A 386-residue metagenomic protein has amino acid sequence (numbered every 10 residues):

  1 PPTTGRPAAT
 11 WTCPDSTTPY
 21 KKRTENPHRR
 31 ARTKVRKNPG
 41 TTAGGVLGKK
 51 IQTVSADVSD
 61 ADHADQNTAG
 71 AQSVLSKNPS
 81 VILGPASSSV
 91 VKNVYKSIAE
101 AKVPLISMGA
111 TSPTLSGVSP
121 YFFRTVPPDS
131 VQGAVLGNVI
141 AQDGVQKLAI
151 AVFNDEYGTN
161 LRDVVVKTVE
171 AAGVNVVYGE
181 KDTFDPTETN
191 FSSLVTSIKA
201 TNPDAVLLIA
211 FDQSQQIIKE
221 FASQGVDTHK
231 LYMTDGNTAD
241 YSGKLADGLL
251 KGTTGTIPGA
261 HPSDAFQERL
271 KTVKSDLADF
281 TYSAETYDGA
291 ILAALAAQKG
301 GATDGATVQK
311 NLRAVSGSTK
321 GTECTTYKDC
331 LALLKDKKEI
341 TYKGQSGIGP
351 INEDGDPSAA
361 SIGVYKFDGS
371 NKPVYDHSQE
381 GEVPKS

Functional and structural regions predicted by a protein language model:
P1-S386: Extracytosolic ligand-binding ectodomains
